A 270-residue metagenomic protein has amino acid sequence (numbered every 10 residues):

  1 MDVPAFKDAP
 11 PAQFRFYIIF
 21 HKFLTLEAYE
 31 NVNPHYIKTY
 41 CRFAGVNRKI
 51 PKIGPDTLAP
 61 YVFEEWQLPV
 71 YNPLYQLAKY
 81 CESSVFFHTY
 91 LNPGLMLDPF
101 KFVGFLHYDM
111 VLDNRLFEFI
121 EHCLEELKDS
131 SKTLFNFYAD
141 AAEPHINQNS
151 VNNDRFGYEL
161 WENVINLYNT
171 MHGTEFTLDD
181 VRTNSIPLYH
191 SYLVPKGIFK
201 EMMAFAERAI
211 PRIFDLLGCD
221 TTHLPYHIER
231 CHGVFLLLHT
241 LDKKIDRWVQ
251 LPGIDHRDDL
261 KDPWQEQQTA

Functional and structural regions predicted by a protein language model:
M1-A270: ER/Golgi luminal nucleotide-sugar-dependent glycosyltransferases, focusing on the catalytic module
